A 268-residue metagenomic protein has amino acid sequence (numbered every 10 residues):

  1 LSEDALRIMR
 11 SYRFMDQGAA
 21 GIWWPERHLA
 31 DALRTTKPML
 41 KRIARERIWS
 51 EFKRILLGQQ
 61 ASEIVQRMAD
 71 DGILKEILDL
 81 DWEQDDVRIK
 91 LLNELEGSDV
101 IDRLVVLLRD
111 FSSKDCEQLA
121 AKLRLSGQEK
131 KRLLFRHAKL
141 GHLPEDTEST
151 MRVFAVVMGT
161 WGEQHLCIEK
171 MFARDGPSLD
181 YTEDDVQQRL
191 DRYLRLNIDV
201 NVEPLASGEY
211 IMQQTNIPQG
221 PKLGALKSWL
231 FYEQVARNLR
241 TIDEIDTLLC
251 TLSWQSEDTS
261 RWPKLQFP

Functional and structural regions predicted by a protein language model:
L1-L123, P221, L226, F231-Q234 (+2 more regions): Glycine- and charge-enriched loop/helix tracts that form the active or gating conduit in phosphate/cation-handling
R13, G176-P268: Charged substrate- and nucleic-acid-binding regions of tRNA-handling and nucleotidyl-transfer enzymes, centered on
W24, K75, G127, P144 (+2 more regions): Residue-level detector of short coil/turn "hinge" positions at structural boundaries
P25-E26, A44, D146-R152, T182 (+2 more regions): A diffuse structural propensity rather than consistent per-protein peaks
H28-D31, M171-P177, Y193-L194: Short acidic/polar alpha-helix capping motifs at helix-coil junctions
A32-R45, L92-N93, A120-R136, H142 (+2 more regions): Short, mixed-charge aromatic SLiMs
E63, D115, R132, A206-S207: Short Gly/charged-rich anion-binding patches and loops
E83-T182: Divalent metal-dependent catalytic cores for phosphoryl transfer on phosphate-bearing substrates
